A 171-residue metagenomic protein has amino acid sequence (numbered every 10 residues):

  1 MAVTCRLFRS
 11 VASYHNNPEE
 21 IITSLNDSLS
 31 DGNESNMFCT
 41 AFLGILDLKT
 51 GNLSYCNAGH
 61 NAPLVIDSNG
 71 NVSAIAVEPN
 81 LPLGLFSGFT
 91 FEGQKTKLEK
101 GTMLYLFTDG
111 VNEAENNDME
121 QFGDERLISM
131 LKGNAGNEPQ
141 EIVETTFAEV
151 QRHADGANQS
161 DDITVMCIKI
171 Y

Functional and structural regions predicted by a protein language model:
M1-A2: Conserved long alpha-helical elements within nucleotide-processing catalytic cores of c-di-GMP signaling and class III
L7-Y171: Conserved subregion of the PPM/PP2C metallophosphatase catalytic domain
